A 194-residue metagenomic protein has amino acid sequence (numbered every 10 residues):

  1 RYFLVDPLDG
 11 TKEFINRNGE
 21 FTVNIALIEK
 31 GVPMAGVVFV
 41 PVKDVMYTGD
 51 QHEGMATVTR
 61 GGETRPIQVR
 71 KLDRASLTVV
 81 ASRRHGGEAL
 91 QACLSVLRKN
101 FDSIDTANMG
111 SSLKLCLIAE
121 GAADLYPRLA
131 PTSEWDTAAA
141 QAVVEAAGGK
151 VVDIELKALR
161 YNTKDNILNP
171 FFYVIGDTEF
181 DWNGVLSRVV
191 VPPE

Functional and structural regions predicted by a protein language model:
R1-K30, V37: Flexible, acidic active-site loops/lids enriched in D/E/S/T/G that coordinate Mg2+ and/or position polar
I25-C116, D165-E194: Acidic beta-strand-loop-alpha-helix segment within the catalytic core of divalent metal-dependent phosphate-processing
V79, L117-A119, A138-E145: Hydrophobic residues within well-ordered alpha-helices
R83, A130-T132, I154-K157: Short secondary-structure boundary segments
R98, A122-D124, V144: Glycine-enriched alpha-helix->loop->beta-strand junction motifs that scaffold or abut catalytic
E120-L125, G149-K150: Alpha-to-beta junction loops
W135: Acidic donor-binding loop at a coil-to-helix junction in glycosyltransferase catalytic cores that engages
G149-K164: Acidic, metal-binding active-site segment of PIN/NYN-like and related structure-specific nucleases
